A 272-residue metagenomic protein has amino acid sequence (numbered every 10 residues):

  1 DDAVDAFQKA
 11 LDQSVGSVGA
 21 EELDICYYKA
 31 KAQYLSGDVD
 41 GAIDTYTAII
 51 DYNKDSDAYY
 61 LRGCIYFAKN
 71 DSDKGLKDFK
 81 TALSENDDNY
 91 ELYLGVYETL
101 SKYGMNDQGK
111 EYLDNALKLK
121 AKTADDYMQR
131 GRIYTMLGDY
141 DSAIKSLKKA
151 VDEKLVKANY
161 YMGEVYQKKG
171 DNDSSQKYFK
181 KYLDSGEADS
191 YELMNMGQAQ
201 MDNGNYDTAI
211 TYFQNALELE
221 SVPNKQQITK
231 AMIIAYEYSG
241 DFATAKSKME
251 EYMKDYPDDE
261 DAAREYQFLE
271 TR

Functional and structural regions predicted by a protein language model:
Q13, S17, D51-Y52, E85 (+5 more regions): Structural marker of alpha-solenoid helical repeat scaffolds
G19-D24, D57, E91, D125 (+5 more regions): Start-of-helix register in tetratricopeptide repeats
E21-D24, Y28, L35, L61-C64 (+6 more regions): Canonical tetratricopeptide repeat
L35, A68-K69, K102-Y103, M136-L137 (+5 more regions): Register position in tetratricopeptide repeats
I234, Y238-R272: Terminal, low-structured helical/coil segments at or just beyond the last alpha-helical repeat
